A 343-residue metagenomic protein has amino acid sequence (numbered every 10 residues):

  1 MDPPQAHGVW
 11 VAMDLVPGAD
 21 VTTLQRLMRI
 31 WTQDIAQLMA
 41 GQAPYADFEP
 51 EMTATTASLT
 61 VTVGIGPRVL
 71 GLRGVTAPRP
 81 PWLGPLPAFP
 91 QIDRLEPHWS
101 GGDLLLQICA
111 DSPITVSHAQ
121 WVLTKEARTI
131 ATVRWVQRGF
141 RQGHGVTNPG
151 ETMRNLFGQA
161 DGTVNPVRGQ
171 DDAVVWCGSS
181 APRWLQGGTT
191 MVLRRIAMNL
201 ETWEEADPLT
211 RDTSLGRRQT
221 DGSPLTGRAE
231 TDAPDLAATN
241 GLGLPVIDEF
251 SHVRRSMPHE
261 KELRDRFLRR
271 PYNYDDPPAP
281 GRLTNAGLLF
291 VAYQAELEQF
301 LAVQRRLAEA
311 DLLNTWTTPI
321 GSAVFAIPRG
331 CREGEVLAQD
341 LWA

Functional and structural regions predicted by a protein language model:
M1-A343: Long, histidine/aromatic-enriched segments associated with O2/redox biology
